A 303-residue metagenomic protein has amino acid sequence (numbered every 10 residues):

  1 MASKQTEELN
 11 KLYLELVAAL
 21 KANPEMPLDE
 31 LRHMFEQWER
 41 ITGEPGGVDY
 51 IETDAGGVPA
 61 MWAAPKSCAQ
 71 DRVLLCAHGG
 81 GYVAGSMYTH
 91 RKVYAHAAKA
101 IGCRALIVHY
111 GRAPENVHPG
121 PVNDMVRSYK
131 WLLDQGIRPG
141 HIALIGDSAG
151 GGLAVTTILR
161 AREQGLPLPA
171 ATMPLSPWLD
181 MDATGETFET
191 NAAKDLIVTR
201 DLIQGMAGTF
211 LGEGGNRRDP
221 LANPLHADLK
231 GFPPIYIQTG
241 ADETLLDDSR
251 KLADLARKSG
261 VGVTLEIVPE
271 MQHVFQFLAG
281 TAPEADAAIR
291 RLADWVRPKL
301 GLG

Functional and structural regions predicted by a protein language model:
M1-C68, N216, R297, G301-G303: A glycine/proline-hinged amphipathic helix-loop "lid/cap" segment that gates access to hydrophobic ligand pockets
A60, L75, A97, H118-M181 (+4 more regions): Short strand-loop-helix active-site module centered on a catalytic nucleophile
P65-V73, K230-F232: Proline/glycine-enriched tight loop/beta-turn segments at coil->beta junctions that connect or precede beta-strands
D71-G81: Short beta-strand element of the alpha/beta-hydrolase
S86-M87, V93, L106-H141, A279-A285: Catalytic nucleophile-loop/oxyanion-hole region of alpha/beta-hydrolase and closely related hydrolase-like folds
L159-R217, G231: Hydrolase active-site cap/lid region
G214-M271: Serine-hydrolase catalytic core
T281-G303: Catalytic active-site module of serine/aspartate enzymes centered on a nucleophile-bearing elbow/loop
